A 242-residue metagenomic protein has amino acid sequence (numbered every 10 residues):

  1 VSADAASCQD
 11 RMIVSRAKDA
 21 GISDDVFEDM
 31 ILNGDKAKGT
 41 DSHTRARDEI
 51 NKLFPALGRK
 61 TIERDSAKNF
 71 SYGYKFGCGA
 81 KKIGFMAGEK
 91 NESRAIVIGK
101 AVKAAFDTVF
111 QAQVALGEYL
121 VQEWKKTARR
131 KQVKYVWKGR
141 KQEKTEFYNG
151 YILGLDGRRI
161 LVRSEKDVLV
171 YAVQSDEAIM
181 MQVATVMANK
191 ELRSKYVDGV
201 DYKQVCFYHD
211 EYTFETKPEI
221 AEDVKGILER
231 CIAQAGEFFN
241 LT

Functional and structural regions predicted by a protein language model:
V1-T242: Conserved catalytic core of nucleotide polymerization and phosphodiester-bond processing enzymes
